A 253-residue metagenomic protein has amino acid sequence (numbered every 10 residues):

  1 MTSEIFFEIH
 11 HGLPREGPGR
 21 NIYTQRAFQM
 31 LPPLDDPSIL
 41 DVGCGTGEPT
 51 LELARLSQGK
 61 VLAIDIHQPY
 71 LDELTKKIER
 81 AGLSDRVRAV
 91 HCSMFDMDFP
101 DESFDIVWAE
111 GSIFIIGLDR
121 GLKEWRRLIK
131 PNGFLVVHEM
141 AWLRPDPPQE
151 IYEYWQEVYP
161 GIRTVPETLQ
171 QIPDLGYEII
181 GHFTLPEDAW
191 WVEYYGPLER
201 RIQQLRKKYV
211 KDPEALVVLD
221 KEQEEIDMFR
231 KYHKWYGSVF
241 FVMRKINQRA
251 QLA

Functional and structural regions predicted by a protein language model:
G17-D35: Conserved alpha-helix/loop element of class I SAM-dependent methyltransferases that forms part of the SAM/SAH-binding
L40, E48-D96: Class I SAM-dependent methyltransferase SAM/SAH-binding core
F95-I106: A short acidic, Gly/Pro-enriched loop at the edge of an enzyme's catalytic core that lines a small-molecule cofactor
I106-D119: A short SAM/SAH-binding and catalytic strip from SAM-dependent methyltransferases
D119-F134: A short glycine-rich, Lys/Arg-flanked "PGG" loop and its adjoining helix->strand segment in the class I
M140-Y159: Short, glycine-/aromatic-enriched active-site segment of Class I SAM-dependent methyltransferases
G161-G176: Short alpha-helix
F183-A253: Conserved Class I S-adenosyl-L-methionine
